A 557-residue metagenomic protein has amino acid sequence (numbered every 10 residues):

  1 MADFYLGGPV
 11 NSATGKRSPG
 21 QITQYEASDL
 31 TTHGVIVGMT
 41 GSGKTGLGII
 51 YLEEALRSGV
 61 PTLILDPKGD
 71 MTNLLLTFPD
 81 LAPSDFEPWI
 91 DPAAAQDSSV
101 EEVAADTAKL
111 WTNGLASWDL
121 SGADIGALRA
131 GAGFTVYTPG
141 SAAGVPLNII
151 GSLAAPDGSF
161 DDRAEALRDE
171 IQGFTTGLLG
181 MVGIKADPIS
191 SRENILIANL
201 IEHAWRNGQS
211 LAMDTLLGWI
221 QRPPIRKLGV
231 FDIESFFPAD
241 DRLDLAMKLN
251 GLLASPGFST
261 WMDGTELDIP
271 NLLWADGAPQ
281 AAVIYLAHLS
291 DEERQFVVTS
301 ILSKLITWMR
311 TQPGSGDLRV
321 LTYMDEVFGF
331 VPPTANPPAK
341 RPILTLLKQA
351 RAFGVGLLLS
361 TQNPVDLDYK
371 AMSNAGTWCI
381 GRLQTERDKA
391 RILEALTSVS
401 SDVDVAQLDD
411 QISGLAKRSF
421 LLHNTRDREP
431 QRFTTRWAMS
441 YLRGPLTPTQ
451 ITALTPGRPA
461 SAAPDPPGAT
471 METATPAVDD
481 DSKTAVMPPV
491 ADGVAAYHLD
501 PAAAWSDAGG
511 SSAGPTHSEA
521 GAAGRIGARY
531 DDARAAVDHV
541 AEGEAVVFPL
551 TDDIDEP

Functional and structural regions predicted by a protein language model:
M1-I22: N-terminal pre-Walker A segment at the start of P-loop NTPase domains
G8-V10, A27-D29, G38, T138-S141 (+9 more regions): Flexible glycine-/small-residue-rich
R17-A27, P270-L273: Pre-Walker A adenine-sensing motif
G20-I22, D29-V35, M39-S42, G46-I50 (+2 more regions): Conserved P-loop NTPase motor cores
I50-L52, L75-V103, L115-W118, A339-P448 (+2 more regions): Conserved ATP-driven motor cores of ASCE-family P-loop NTPases powering translocation/secretion/packaging/pilus
L52-P61, G69-P83, A94-K348, L415: P-loop NTPase motor domains
L272, A287, E293-F296, L302-S303 (+4 more regions): Terminal-proximal interaction/regulatory segments of ATP-powered molecular machines
